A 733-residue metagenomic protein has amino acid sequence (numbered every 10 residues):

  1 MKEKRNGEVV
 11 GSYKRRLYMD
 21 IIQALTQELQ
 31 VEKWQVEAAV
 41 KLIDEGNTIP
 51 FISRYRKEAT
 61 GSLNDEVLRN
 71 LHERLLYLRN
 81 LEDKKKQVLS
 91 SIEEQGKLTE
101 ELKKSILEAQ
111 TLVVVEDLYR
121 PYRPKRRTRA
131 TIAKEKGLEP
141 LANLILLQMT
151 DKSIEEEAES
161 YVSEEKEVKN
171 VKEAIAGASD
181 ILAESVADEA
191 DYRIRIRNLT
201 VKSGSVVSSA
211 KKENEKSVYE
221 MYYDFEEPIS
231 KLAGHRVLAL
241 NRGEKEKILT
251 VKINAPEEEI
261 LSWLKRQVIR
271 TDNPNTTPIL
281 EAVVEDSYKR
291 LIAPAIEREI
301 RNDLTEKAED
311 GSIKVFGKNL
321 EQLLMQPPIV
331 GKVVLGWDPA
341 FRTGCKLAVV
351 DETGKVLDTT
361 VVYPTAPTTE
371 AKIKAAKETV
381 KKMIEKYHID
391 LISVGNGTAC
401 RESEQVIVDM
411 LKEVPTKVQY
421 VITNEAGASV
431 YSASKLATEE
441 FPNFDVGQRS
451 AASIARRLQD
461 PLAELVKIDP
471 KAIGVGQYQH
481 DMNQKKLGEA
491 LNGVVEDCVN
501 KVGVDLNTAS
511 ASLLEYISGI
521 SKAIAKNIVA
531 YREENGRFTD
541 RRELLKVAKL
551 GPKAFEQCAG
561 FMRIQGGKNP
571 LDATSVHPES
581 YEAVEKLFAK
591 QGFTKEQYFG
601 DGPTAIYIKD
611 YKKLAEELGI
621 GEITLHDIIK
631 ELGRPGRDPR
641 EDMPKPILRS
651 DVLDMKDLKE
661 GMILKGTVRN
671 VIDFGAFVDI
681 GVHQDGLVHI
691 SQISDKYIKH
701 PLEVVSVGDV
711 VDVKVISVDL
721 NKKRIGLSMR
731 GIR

Functional and structural regions predicted by a protein language model:
E3-Y18: Short, Lys/Arg-enriched N-terminal segments with co-localized hydrophobic residues within the first ~10-30 amino acids
S12, G567-K568, D572-R733: Single-stranded RNA-binding regions, centering on S1/OB-family and related RNA-binding modules
I21, E73, N80-K97, L107 (+6 more regions): Long, highly charged, low-complexity intrinsically disordered interaction regions that mediate electrostatic DNA/RNA
E32-K33, E45-G46, L112, L138 (+17 more regions): Short flexible coil/turn linkers enriched for glycine and charged/polar residues that connect secondary-structure
Y55-K57, L146, P256, P339 (+11 more regions): Short, ordered loop/turn segments at secondary-structure junctions
V67-N70, Y77, L81-S91, Q95-G336 (+2 more regions): Duplex nucleic acid-engaging cores and interfaces of nucleic-acid transaction enzymes
S91, S105, E116-L118, G243-P256 (+5 more regions): Structured, non-catalytic alpha/beta "coupling" segments that mediate domain-domain communication and provide generic
N198-S205, W337-F341, G397-A399, T423-V430 (+5 more regions): A glycine-rich phosphate-binding loop feature that marks nucleotide/adenosyl-phosphate handling sites
